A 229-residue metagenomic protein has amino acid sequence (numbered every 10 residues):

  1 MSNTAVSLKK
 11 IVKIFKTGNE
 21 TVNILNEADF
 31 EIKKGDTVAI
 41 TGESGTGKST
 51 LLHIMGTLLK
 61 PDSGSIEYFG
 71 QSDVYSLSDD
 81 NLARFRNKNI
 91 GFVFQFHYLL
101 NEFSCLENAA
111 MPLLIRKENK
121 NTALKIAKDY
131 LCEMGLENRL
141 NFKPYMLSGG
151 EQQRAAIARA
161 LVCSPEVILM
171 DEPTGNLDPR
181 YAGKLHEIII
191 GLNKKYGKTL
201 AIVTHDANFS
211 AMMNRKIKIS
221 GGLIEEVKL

Functional and structural regions predicted by a protein language model:
T41-E43: The feature captures the beta-strand-to-loop junction immediately N-terminal to the Walker
G56: Helix-to-loop junction immediately C-terminal to a conserved catalytic motif
G64-D73: Conserved ABC transporter NBD signature motif
N87, F142, C163: Conserved signature/switch motifs of ABC ATPase nucleotide-binding domains
F103-M111: Short coil-to-helix segment of the ABC ATPase nucleotide-binding domain corresponding to the Q-loop/switch region
K143-Q153: Conserved ABC ATPase signature
I168-D171: Catalytic Walker B motif of ABC-type/P-loop ATPase nucleotide-binding domains
